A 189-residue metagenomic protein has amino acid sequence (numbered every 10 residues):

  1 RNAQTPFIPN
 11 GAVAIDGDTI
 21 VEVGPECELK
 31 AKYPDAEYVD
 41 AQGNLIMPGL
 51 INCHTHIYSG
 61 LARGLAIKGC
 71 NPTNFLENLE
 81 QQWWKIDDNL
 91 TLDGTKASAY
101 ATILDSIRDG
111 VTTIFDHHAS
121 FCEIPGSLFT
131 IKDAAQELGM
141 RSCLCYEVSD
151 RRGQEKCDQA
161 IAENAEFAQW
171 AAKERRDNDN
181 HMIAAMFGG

Functional and structural regions predicted by a protein language model:
R1-K32, N44-I46: N-terminal metal-binding scaffold of metallo-dependent hydrolase/deaminase domains
V13, D18, G43, H54 (+3 more regions): Divalent metal-coordination and catalytic microenvironments
P25-E28, I51, R63: Residue-level structural signal for beta-strand termini and adjacent loop
A36-D40: Conserved beta-strand scaffold positions in the cores of enzyme catalytic domains, especially in NTP/NDP-utilizing
P48-G60, H118: Histidine-centered catalytic micro-motifs
L61-T95, R151-G153, A165: Active-site gating loops and adjacent loop-to-helix segments of metal-dependent hydrolytic enzymes
W84-F121: Hydrophobic alpha-helical hairpins/lids featuring a short glycine-rich hinge
H118-G189: Metal-coordinating catalytic core of metallo-dependent amide/deamination hydrolases
